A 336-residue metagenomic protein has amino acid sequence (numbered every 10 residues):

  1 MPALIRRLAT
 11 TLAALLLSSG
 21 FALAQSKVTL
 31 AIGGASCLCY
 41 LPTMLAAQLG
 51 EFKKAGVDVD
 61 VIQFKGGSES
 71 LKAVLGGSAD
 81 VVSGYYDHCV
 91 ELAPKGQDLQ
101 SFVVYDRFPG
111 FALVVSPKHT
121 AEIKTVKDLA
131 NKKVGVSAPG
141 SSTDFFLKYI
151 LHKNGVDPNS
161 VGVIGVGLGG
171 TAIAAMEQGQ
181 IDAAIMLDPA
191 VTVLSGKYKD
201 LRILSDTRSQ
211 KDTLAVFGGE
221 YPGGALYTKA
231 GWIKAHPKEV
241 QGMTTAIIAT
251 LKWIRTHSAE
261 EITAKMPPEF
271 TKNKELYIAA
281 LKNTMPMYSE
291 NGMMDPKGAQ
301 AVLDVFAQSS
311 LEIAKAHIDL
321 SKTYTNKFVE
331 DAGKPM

Functional and structural regions predicted by a protein language model:
M1-R6: N-terminal secretory signal peptides that target proteins for export/translocation
A9-G20: Bacterial N-terminal signal peptides
A24-L168, A172-D188, D200-S205: Short, glycine-/small- and polar/acidic-enriched structural segments that line small-molecule recognition paths
K54, R208-G219, P286-D295: Short, solvent-exposed loop/beta-turn-alpha elements that line the ligand-binding surface or hinge of extracytoplasmic
D128-K132, E177, A225, A246-I248 (+1 more regions): Flexible glycine/proline-enriched surface loops and loop-helix/loop-strand junctions
T171-A174, Q178-P267: Pocket-lining segment of extracytoplasmic ligand-binding domains
I233-I313: Secondary-structure end/capping motifs
L303-M336: Conserved C-terminal helix/tail region of periplasmic/extracytoplasmic solute-binding proteins
